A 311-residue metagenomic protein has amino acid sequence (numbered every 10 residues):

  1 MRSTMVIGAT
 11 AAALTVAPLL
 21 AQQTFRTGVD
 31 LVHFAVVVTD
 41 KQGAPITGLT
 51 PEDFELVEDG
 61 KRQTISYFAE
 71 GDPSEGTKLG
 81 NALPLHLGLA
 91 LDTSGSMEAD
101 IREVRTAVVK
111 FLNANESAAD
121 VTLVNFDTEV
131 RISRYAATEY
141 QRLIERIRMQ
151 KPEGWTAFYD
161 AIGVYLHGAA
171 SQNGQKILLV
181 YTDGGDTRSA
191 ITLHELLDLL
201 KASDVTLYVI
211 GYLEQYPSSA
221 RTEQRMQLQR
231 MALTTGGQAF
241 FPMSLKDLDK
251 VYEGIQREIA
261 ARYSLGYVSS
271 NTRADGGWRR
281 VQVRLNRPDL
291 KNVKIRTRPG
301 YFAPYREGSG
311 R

Functional and structural regions predicted by a protein language model:
T4-P18: Bacterial N-terminal signal peptides
L20-R311: Scaffold/interface architecture of coatomer-like assemblies
